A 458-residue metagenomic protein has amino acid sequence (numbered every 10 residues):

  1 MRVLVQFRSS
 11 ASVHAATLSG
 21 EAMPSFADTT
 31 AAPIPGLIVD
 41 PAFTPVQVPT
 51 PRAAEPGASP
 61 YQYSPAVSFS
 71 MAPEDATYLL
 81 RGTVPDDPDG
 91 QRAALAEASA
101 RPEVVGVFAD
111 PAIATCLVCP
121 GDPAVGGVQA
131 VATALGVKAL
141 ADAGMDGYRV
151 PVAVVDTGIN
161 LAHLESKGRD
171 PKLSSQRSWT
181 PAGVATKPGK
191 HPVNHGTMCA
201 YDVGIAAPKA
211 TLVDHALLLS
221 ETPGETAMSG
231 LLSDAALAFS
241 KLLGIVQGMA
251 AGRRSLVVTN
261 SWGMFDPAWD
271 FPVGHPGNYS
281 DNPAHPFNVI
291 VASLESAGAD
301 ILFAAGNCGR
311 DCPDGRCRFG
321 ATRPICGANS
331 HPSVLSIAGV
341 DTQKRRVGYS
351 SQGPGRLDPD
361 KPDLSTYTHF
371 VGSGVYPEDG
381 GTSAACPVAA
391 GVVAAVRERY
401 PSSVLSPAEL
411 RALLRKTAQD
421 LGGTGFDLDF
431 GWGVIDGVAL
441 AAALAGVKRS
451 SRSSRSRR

Functional and structural regions predicted by a protein language model:
M1-A11: Short glycine-/aliphatic-rich beta-strand segments at the starts of folded cytosolic domains
M1-R2, Y148-P151, P208-V213, A251-V258 (+3 more regions): Loop/turn elements at helix/coil->beta-strand transitions in domains of secreted/extracellular proteins
A11, P45-A132, K138-A141: Autoinhibitory propeptides
E21-F43, V104-V105, Q129, L135-A206 (+4 more regions): Active-site core segment of subtilase-fold serine proteases
A112, G158-N160, M198, G263-F265 (+4 more regions): Catalytic metal-binding/acid-base residues of hydrolase active sites
D156-G158, L164-K167, S174, C317-E398 (+1 more regions): Extracellular S/T/G-rich loop segment that most often corresponds to the catalytic His/Ser-adjacent loop
V203, H215-L219, L364-V434, A442: Hydrolase catalytic cores
S220-G327, G374-P387, F426-D429, V434 (+1 more regions): Substrate-binding/access-modulating region of protease and related hydrolase catalytic domains
